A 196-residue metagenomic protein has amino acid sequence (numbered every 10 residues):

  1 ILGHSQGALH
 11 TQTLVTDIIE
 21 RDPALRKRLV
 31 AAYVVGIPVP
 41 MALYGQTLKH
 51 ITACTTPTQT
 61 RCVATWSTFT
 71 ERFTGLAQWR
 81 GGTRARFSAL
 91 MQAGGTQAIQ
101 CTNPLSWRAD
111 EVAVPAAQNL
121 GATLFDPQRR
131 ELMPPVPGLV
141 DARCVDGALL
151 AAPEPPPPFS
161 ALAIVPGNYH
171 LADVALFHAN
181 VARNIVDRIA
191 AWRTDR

Functional and structural regions predicted by a protein language model:
I1-T11: Gly/Ala-rich beta-loop-alpha elbow adjacent to hydrolase catalytic centers
T16-A161, G167-A175, A182, V186 (+2 more regions): Surface cap/lid and interfacial helix-loop subdomains adjacent to catalytic sites that gate substrate access
